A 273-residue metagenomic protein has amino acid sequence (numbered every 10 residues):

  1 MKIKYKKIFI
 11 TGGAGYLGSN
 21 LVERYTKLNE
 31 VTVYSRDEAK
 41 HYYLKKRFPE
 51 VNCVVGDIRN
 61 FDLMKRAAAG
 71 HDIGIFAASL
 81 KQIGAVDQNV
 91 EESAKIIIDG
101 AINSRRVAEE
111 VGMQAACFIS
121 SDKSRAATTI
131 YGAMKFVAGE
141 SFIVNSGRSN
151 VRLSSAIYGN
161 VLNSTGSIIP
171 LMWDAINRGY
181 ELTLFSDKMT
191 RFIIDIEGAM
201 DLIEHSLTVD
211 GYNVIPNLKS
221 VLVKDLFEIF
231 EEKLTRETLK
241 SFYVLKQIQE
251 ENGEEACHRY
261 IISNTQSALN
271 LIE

Functional and structural regions predicted by a protein language model:
I8-T26: N-terminal Rossmann NAD(P)H-binding glycine-rich loop of SDR-like oxidoreductase domains
N29-K40: Conserved glycine-rich Rossmann-like NAD(P)H-binding loop of the short-chain dehydrogenase/reductase
D37, D122, K219: Residues in the short beta-alpha loop(s) of Rossmann-like NAD(P)-binding domains
R47-N52, I58-K95: NAD(P)H-binding glycine-rich loop region in Rossmannoid oxidoreductase-like domains and their noncatalytic homologs
F76, L80-Q82, Q88-G139, V144-S146 (+1 more regions): Conserved Rossmann-fold NAD(P)-dependent oxidoreductase catalytic core, especially the SDR/UDP-sugar
N103, N163-L171, F185-H205, V221-D225 (+1 more regions): Substrate-positioning beta->alpha
E140-T190, Y212-I215, T235-F242: Conserved beta-loop-beta element that borders a ligand/cofactor-binding pocket
S206-I272: Mid/C-terminal beta-alpha module of Rossmann-like enzyme folds, strongest in SDR-family dehydrogenases/epimerases
